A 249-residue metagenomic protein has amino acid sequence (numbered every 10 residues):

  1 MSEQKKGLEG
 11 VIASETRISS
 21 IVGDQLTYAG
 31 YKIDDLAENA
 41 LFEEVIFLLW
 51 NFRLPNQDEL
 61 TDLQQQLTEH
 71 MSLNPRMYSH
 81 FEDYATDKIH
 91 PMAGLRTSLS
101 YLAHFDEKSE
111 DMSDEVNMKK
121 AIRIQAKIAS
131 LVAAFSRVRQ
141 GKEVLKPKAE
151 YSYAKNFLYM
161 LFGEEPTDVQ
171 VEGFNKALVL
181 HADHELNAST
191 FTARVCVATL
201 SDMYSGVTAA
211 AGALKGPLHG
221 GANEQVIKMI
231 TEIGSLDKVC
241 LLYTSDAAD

Functional and structural regions predicted by a protein language model:
M1-Y78, A85-S100: N-terminal domain-start signal
S19-V22, I124, L131, S201-S205 (+1 more regions): Amphipathic alpha-helical "coupling" segments that flank catalytic cores
D34-E43, L186-A213: Short, hydrophobic/aliphatic alpha-helical segments
W50-R53, L200-I227: Conserved phosphate/anionic-ligand binding catalytic regions in large, soluble enzymes, centered on
D58-Q64, T192, T208, E224-I230: Short hydrophobic alpha-helical segments that form membrane-spanning helices or hydrophobic packing faces of helical
R96-E185, V195: Glycine-rich, mobile lid/loop segments that gate access to catalytic sites or pores
G216, E232-D237: Cytochrome P450
Y243-D249: Conserved small/polar residues in nucleotide/adenosyl-binding loops
